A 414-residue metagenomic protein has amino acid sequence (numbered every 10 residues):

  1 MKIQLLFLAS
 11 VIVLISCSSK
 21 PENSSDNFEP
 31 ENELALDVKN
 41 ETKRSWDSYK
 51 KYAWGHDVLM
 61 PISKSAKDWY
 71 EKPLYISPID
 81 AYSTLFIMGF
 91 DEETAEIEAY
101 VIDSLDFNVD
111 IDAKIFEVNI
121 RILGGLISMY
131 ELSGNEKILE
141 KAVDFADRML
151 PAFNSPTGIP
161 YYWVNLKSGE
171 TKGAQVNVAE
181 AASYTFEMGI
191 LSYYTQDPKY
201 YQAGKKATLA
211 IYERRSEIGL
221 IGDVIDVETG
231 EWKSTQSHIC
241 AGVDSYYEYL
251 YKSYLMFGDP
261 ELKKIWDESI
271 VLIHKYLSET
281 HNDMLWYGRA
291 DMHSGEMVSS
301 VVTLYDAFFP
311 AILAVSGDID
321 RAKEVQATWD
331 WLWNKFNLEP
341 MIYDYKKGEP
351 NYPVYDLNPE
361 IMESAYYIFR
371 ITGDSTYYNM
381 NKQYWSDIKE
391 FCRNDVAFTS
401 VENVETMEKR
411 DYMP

Functional and structural regions predicted by a protein language model:
K2-L8: Sec-dependent signal peptide recognition, specifically the positively charged N-region followed immediately by
S10-I12: Short, linear, compositionally biased motifs with a strong N-terminal bias
L14-S16: C-terminal motif of bacterial Sec signal peptides marking the signal peptidase cleavage site
S19-P414: Glycan-recognition and catalytic cores of secretory/periplasmic carbohydrate-active enzymes
